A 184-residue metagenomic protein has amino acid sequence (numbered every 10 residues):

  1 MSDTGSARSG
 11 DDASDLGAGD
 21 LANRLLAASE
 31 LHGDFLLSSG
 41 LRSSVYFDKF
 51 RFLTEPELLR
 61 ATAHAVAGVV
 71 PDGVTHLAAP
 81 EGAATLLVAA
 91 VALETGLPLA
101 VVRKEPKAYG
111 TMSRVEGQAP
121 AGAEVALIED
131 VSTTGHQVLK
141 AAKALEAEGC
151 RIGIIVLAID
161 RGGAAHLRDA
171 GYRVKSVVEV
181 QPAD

Functional and structural regions predicted by a protein language model:
S2-D72: Active-site-facing substrate-recognition patch
S2-R24, K143-D184: PRPP-dependent phosphoribosyltransferase catalytic core
G40, L77, L99: Conserved hydrophobic/aromatic pocket- or pore-lining residues that grip, position, or stack substrates in active sites
H64, G68, A89, L93 (+2 more regions): Short, well-ordered alpha-helices that flank and scaffold nucleotide-derived cofactor binding pockets
P71-T75, P120-G122: Short helix-loop-beta connector
G73, E94-T95, E148, A170: Conserved dinucleotide-binding and phosphotransfer motif residues
G73-E81, V156-L157: Short glycine-rich phosphate-binding loop at a beta-alpha junction
T85-E129, T133-L139: Short, glycine/charge-rich flexible loops or terminal/linker lids adjacent to PRPP-binding catalytic cores
